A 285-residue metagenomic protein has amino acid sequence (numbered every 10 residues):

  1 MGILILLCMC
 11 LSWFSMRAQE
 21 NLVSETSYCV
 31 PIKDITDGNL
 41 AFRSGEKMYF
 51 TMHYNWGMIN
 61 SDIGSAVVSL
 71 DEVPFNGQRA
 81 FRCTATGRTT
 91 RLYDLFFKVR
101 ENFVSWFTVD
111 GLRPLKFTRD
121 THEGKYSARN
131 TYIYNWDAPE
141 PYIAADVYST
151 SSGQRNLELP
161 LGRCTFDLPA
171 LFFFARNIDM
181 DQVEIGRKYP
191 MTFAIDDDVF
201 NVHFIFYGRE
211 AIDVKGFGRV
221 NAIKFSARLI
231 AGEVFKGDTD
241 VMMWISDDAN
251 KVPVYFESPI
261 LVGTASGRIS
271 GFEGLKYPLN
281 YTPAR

Functional and structural regions predicted by a protein language model:
G2-S12: Bacterial N-terminal signal peptides
C8-C10, C29, C83, C164: Generic recognition of cysteine residues
F14-A18: Sec/Tat signal peptide C-region and signal peptidase I cleavage site
Q19-W136, D179-R285: Acidic, serine/threonine-rich low-complexity disordered tracts
W136-I195: Active-site/ligand-binding surface loops and adjacent short beta/alpha elements that line catalytic pockets across
